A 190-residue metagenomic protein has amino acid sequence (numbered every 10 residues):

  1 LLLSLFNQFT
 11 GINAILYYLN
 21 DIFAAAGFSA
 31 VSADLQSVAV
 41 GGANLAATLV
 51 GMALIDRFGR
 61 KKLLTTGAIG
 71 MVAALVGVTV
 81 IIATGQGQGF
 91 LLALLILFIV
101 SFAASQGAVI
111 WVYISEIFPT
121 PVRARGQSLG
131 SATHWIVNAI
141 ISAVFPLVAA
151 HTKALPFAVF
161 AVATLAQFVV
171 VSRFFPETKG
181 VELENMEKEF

Functional and structural regions predicted by a protein language model:
L1-F190: Alpha-helical transmembrane bundle of multi-pass membrane proteins
